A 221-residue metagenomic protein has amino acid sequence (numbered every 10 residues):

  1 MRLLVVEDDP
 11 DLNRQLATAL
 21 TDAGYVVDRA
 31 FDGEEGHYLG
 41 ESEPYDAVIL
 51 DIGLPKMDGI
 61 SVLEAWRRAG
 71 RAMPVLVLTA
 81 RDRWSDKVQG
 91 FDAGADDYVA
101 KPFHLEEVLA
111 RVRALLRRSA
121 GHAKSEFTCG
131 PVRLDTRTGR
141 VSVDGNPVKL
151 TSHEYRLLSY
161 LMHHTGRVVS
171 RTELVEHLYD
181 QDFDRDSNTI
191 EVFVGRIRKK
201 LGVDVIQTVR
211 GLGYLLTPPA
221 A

Functional and structural regions predicted by a protein language model:
M1-S119, A221: N-terminal/domain-start alpha-helical segments
E35, G211-L215: Glycine-rich nucleotide-binding loop
A95, T138-V205, R210-L212: Positively charged, aromatic-enriched patches within helix-turn-helix-type DNA-binding elements, predominantly
A114-F127, G166: The C-terminal output helix
G130-R140, L212, A220: Short boundary/linker motifs that mark transitions into or out of structured domains
K199-K200, P218-A221: Intrinsically disordered, low-complexity protein-interaction/activation regions
